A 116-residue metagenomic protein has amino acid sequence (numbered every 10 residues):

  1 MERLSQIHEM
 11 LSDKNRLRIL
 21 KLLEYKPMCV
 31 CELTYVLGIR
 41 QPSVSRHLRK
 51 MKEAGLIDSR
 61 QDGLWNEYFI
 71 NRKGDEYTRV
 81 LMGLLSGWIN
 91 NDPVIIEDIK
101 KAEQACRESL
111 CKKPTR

Functional and structural regions predicted by a protein language model:
M1-L11, L56, M82, S109 (+1 more regions): N-terminal leader segment of winged-helix/HTH proteins
E2-P42, W65-D75: N-terminal helix-turn-helix DNA-binding core of bacterial DNA-binding proteins
H47: Residues within the DNA-recognition helix of helix-turn-helix
K52-D62, F69: Beta-hairpin "wing" of winged helix-turn-helix
E76-R116: Amphipathic alpha-helical dimerization/coiled-coil segments that flank or bridge DNA-binding/regulatory modules
